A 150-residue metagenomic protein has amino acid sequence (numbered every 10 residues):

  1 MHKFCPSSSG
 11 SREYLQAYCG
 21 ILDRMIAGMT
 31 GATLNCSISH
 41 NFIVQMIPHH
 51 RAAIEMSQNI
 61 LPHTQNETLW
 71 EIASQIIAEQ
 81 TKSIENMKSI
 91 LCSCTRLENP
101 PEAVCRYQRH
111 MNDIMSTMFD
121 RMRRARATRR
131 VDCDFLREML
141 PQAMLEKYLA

Functional and structural regions predicted by a protein language model:
M1-A150: All-alpha RGS (Regulator of G-protein Signaling) helical domain and cognate RGS-like helical scaffolds
